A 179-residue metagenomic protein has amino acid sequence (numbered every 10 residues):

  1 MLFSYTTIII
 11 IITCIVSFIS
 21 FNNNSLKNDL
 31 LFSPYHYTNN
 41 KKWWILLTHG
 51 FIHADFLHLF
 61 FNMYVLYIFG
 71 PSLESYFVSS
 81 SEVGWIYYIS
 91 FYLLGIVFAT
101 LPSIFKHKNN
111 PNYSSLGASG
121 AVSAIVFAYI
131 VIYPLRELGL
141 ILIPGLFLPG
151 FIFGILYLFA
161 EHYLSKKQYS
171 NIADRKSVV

Functional and structural regions predicted by a protein language model:
M1-V179: A detector for small-residue-rich transmembrane helices and their helix-helix packing motifs
